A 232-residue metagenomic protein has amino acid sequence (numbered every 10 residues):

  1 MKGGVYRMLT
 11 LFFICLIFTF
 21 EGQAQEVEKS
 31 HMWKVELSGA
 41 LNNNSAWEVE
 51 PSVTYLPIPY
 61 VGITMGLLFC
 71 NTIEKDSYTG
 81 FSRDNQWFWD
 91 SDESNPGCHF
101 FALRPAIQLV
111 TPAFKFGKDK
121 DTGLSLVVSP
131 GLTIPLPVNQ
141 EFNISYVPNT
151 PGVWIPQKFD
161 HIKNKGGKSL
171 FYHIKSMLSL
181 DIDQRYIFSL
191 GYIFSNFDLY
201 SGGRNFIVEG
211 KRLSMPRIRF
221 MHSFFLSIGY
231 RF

Functional and structural regions predicted by a protein language model:
M1-T10: Bacterial N-terminal signal peptides that target proteins for export
L9-T19: Bacterial N-terminal signal peptides
G22-V35, K115-S125: Outer-membrane beta-barrel biogenesis signature
V27-K34, F81-D90, T150-F159, N205-E209: Flexible, solvent-exposed coil segments and beta strand-coil junctions, predominantly the extracellular/periplasmic
K29-W33, N43-V49, G97-L103, L124 (+2 more regions): Residues that define the transmembrane beta-barrel architecture of outer-membrane proteins
E36-G39, Q86-P96, K158-N164, G210-P216: Extracellular loop and loop/strand-boundary signature of outer-membrane beta-barrel proteins
Y55-G152, R219-H222, S227-F232: Gram-negative (and chloroplast) outer-membrane scaffold detector with strong preference for beta-barrel transmembrane
Y172-F232: Predominantly the C-terminal beta-signal and adjacent terminal strand-loop region of outer-membrane beta-barrel
